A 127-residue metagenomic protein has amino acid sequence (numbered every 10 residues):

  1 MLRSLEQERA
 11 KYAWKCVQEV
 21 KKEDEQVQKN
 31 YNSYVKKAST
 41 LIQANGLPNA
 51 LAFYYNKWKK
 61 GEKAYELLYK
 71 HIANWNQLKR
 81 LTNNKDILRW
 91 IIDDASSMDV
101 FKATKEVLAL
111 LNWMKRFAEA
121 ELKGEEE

Functional and structural regions predicted by a protein language model:
M1-E127: Small/polar/charged residue-enriched interaction surfaces, especially the RNA/DNA-contacting tracks of RNP/CRISPR
